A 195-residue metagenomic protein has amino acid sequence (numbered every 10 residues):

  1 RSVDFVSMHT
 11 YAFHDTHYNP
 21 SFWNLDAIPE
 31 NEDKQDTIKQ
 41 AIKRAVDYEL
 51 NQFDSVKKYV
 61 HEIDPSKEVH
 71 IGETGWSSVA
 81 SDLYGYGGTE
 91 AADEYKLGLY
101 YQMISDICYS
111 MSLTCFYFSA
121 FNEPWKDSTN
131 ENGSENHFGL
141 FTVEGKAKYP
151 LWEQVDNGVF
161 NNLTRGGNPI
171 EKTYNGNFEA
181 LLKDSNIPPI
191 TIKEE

Functional and structural regions predicted by a protein language model:
R1-S81: Noncatalytic carbohydrate-binding groove/subsite architecture in carbohydrate-active enzymes
D82-M103, I107-E195: Aromatic-rich peripheral "rim/lid" segments of glycoside hydrolase catalytic domains that contact and position glycan
